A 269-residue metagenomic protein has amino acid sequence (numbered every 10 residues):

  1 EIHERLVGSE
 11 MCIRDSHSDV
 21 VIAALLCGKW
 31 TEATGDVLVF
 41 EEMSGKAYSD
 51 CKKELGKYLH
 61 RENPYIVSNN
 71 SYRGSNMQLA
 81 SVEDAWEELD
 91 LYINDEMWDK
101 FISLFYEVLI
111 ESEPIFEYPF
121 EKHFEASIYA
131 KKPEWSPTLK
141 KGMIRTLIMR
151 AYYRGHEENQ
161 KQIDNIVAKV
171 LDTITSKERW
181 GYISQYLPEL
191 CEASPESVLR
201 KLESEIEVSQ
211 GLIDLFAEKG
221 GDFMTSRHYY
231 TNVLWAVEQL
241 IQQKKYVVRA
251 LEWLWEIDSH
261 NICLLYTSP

Functional and structural regions predicted by a protein language model:
E1-G8, I13, Y266-P269: Single conserved hydrophobic/aromatic residue that forms the stacking wall/gate of nucleotide- or nucleobase-binding
E10, R14-W86: Non-catalytic protein-protein interaction scaffold segments in large eukaryotic complex-forming proteins
Y48, V82, N94, W98 (+5 more regions): Alpha-helix initiation and capping sites
P64-P137, Y230, A236-E252: Long, acidic/serine-threonine-rich intrinsically disordered regions with weak helical/coil propensity that act as
S127-S136, K169-T175, L212-F223, E256-L265: Helix-loop junctions that connect tandem helical modules in alpha-solenoid scaffolds
K140-R154, R179-E189, A217-K219, T225-I241 (+2 more regions): Amphipathic alpha-helical elements of HEAT/ARM-like alpha-solenoid repeat scaffolds that form extended
A151-E203, E238: Extended amphipathic alpha-helical scaffold segments
